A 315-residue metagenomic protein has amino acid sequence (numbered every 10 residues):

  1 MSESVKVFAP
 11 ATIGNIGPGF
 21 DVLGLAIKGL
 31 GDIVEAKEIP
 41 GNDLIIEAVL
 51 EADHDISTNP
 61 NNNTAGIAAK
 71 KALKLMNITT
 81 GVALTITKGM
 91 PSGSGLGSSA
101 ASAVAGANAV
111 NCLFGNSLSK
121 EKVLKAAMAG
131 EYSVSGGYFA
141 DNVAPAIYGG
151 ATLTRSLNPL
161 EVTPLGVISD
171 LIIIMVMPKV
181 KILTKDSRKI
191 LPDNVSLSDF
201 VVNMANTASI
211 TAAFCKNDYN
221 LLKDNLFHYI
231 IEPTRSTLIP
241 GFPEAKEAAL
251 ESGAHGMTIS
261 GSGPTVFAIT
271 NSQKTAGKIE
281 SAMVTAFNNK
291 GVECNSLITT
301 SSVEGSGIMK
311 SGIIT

Functional and structural regions predicted by a protein language model:
M1-S94, N108, C112-L118, G149 (+2 more regions): ATP-binding N-lobe of GHMP and related small-molecule kinases
K37, A146-L157, A268-N271, I308-S311: Short beta-strand-to-turn element immediately C-terminal to the catalytic PLP-Schiff-base lysine in fold type I
N42-I45, T184, K274-S281: Short, conserved charged micro-motifs
N63-L73, T207, A245, A282-M283: Short, well-ordered amphipathic alpha-helical segments that serve as non-catalytic structural scaffolds within diverse
A100-G115, T265-I269: Short, small-residue alpha-helix embedded
E121-V167, M257: Alpha/beta catalytic cores of group-transfer enzymes, especially the acyltransferase/condensing modules of polyketide
D170-E247, E251: Acyltransferase
F214-T315: Glycine-rich, charge-dense phosphate/pyrophosphate-binding loop(s) and the adjacent flexible "lid"/catalytic subdomain
